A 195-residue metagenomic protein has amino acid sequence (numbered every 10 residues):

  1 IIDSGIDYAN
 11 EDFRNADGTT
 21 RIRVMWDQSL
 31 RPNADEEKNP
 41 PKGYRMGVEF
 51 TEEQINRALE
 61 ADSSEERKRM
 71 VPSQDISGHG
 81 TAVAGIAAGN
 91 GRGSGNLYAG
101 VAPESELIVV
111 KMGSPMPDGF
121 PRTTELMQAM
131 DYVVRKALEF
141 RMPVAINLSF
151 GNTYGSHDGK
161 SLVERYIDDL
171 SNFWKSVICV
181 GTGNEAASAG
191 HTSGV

Functional and structural regions predicted by a protein language model:
I1-T124, R141-M142, K175: Subtilisin-like serine protease catalytic core
S114-V195: Substrate-binding/access-modulating region of protease and related hydrolase catalytic domains
